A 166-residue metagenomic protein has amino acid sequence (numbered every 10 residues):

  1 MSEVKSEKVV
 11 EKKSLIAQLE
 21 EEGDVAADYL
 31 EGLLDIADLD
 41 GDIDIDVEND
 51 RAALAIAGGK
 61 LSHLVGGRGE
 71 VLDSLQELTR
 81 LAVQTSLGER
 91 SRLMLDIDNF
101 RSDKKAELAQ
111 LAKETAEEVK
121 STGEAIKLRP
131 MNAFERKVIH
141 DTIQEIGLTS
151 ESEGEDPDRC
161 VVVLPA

Functional and structural regions predicted by a protein language model:
M1-A166: RNA-contacting regions in translation and RNA-metabolism proteins, encompassing KH/S1 modules where present
